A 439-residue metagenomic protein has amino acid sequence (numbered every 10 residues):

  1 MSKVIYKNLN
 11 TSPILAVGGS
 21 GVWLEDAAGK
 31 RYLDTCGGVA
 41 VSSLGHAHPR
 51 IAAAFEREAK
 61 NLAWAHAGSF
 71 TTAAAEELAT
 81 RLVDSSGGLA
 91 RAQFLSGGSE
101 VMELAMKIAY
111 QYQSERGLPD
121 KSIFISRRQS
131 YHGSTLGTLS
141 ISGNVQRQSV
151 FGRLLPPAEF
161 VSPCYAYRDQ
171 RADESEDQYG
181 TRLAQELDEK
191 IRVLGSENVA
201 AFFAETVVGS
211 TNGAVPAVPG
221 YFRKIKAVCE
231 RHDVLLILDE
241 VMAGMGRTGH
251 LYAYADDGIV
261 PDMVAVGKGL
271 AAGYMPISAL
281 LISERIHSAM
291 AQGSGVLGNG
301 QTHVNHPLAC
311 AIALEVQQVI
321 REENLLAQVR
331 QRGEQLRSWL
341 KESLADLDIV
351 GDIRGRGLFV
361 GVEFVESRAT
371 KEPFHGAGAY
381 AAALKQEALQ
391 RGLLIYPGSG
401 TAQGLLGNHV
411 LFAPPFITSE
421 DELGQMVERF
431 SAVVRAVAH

Functional and structural regions predicted by a protein language model:
M1-H439: Conserved N-terminal phosphate-binding loop of PLP-dependent enzymes in the Aspartate aminotransferase
